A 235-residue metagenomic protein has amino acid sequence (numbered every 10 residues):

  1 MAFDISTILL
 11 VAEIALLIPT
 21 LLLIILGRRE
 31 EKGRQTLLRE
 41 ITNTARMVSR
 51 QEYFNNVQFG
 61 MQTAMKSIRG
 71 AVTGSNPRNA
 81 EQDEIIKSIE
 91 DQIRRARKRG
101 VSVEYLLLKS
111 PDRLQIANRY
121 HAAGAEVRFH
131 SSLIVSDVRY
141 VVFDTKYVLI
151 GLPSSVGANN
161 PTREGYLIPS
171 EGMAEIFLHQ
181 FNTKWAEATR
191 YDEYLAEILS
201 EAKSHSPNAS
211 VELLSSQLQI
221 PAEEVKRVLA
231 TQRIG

Functional and structural regions predicted by a protein language model:
M1-I14: Feature marks short, highly hydrophobic, charge-poor N-terminal signal-anchor/signal peptide-like helices that anchor
S6, P19-Y105: PLD-like (HKD) phosphodiesterase/transphosphatidyltransferase domain
G74-Q82, S110-R113, G172-A174: Short acidic, S/G/P-rich loop/turn micro-motifs used as interaction or catalytic elements
V103-I134, L152: DNA-contacting interfaces and partner/effector-binding or oligomerization modules in DNA-centric proteins
R128-I176, F181: HKD (HxKxxxxD) catalytic microenvironment of the phospholipase D
Y194-A209, K226-R227: Short amphipathic alpha-helical interface segments
S215: The alpha-helix within a helix-turn-helix
E224-Q232: Residues in the recognition helix of alpha-helical DNA-binding motifs
